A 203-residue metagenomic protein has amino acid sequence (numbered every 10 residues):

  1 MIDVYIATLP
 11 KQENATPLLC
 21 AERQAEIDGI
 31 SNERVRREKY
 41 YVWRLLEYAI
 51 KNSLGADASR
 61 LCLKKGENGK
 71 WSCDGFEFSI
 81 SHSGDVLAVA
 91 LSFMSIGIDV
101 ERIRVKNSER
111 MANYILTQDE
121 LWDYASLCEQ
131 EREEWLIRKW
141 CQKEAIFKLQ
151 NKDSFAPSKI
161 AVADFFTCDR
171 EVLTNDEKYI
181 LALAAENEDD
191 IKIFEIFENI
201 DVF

Functional and structural regions predicted by a protein language model:
M1-F203: Core catalytic alpha/beta fold that binds nucleotide/phospho-ligands
